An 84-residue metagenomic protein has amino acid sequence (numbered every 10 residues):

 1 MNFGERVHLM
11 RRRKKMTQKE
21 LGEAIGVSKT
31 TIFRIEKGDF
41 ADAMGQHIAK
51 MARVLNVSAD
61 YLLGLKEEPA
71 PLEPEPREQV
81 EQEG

Functional and structural regions predicted by a protein language model:
M1-E5, L72: A detector for short, charged/polar N-terminal pre-domain segments
E5-A24, K50: Short basic helix-loop element that most often maps to the first helix and adjoining turn of HTH DNA-binding modules
V7, L21-G22, I32-I35, L62: Conserved hydrophobic/aromatic packing and binding residues within compact polymer-binding modules
G26, Q46-Y61: DNA major-groove recognition helix of helix-turn-helix/homeodomain DNA-binding modules
G26-D42: Recognition helix of helix-turn-helix/homeodomain-like DNA-binding domains that insert into the DNA major groove
E36, H47, K66: DNA major-groove recognition helix of helix-turn-helix
G64-G84: Short, charged recognition helix plus adjacent turn of helix-turn-helix-like nucleic-acid-binding domains
